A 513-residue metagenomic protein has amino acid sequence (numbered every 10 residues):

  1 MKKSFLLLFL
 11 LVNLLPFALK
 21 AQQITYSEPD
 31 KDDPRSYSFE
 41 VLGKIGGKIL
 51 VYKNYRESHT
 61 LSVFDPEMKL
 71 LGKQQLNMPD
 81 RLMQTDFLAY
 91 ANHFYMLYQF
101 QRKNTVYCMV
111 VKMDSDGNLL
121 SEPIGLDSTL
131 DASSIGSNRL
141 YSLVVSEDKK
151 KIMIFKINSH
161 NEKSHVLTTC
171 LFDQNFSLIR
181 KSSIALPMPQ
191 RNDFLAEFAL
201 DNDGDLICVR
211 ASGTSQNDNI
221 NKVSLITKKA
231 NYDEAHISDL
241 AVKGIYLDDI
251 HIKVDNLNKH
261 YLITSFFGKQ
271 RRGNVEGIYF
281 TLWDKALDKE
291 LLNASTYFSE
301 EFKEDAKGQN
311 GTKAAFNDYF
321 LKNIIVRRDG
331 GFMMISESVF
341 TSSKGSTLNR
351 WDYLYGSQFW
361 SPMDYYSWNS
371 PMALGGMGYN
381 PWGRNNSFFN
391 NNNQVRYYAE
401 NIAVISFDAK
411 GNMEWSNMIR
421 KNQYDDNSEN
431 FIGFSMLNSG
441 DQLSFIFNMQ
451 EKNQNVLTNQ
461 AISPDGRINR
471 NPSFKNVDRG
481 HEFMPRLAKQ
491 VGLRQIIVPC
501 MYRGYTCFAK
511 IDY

Functional and structural regions predicted by a protein language model:
M1-Y26: Bacterial Sec-dependent N-terminal signal peptides
S27-L61, L82, D86: Beta-strand-rich domains and repeat architectures in extracellular enzymes and scaffolds, especially beta-propellers
K31, K69-V106, L120-S137, A185-L195 (+3 more regions): Blade-loop segments of beta-propeller domains
D33-L42, P79-A89, T129-L143, Q190-F198 (+4 more regions): Repeated scaffold domains used in trafficking and secretory/extracellular systems, primarily beta-propellers
E40-R56, N92-N104, S142, K149-E162 (+6 more regions): Short beta-strand elements that form the blades of beta-propeller/WD-repeat-like and other beta-sheet-rich scaffold
C108-D116, V166-S177, I220-D233, V275-K289 (+4 more regions): Beta-propeller blade signature
I152-H165, A211-N221, T264-G277, E337-R396: Short, conserved, GDST-rich strand-edge loop motifs in beta-rich repeat architectures
S238-I250, E290-F320, M413-S435, D465-L493: Conserved blade-ending motifs and adjacent loop-strand segments that build the rim/top face of beta-propeller domains
